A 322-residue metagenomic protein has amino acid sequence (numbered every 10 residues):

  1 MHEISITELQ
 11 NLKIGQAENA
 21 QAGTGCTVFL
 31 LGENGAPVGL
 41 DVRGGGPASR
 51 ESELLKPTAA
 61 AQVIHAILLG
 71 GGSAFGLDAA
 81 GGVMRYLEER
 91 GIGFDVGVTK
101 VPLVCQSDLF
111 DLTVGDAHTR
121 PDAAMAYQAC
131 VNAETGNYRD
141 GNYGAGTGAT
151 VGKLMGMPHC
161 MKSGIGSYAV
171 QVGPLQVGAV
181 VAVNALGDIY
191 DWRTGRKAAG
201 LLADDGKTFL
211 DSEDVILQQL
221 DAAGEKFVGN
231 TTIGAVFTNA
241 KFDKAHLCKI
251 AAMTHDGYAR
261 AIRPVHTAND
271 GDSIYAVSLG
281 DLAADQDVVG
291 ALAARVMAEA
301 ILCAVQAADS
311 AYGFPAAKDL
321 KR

Functional and structural regions predicted by a protein language model:
M1-R322: Alpha/propeptide regions of enzymes that mature by internal proteolysis
